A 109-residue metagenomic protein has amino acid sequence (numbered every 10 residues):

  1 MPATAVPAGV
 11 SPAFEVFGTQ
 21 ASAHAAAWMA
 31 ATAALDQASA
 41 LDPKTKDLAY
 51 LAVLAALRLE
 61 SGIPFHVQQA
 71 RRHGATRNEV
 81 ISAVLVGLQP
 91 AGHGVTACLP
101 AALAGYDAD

Functional and structural regions predicted by a protein language model:
M1-T45, R71-R72, A97-D109: Acidic, glycine/proline-rich low-complexity segments that act as flexible tails and inter-domain linkers
K46-E60: Amphipathic, charged-and-aliphatic alpha-helical interface segments that function as noncatalytic docking
A56-S61, A91-V95: Short helix-coil transition sites and intra-membrane helix breaks within transmembrane domains of multi-pass
L57-V84: Mid-chain, well-packed structural core segment of small domains
R77-G105: C-terminal structural segments of small proteins and small subunits
